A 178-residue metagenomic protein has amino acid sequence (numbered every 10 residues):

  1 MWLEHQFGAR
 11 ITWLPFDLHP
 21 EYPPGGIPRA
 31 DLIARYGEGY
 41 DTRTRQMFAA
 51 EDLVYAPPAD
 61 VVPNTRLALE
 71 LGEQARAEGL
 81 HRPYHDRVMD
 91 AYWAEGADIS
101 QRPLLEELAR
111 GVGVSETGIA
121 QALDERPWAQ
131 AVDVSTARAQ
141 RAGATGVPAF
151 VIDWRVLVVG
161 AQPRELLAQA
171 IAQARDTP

Functional and structural regions predicted by a protein language model:
M1-A9, W13, E73, E78-P178: C-terminal cap of thioredoxin/glutaredoxin-like
M1-E95: Structural alpha/beta surface segment adjacent to cysteine/selenocysteine redox centers across thiol/disulfide enzymes
